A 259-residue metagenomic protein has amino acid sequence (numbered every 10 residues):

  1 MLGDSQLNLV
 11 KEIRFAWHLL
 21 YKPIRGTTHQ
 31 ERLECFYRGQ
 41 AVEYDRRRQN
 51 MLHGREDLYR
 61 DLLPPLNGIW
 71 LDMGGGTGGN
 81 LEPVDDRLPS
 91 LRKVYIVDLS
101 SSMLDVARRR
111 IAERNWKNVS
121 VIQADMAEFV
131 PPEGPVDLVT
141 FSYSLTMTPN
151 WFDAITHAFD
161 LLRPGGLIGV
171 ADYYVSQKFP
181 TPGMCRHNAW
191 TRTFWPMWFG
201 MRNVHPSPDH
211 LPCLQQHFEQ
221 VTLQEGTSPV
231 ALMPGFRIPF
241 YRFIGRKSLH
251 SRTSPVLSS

Functional and structural regions predicted by a protein language model:
G3-P65, G79-P83, V106, G183-M184 (+1 more regions): Conserved class I S-adenosyl-L-methionine
I24, A171-G235: C-terminal alpha-helical "lid/dimerization" subdomain adjacent to the S-adenosyl-L-methionine
I69, G165-L167: Short glycine-centered segments of the SAM/dcSAM-binding site in methyltransferase folds
L71-E128: Class I SAM-dependent methyltransferase SAM/SAH-binding core
A127-V139: A short acidic, Gly/Pro-enriched loop at the edge of an enzyme's catalytic core that lines a small-molecule cofactor
D137-N150: A short SAM/SAH-binding and catalytic strip from SAM-dependent methyltransferases
F152-P164: A short glycine-rich, Lys/Arg-flanked "PGG" loop and its adjoining helix->strand segment in the class I
H217-E219, E225-S259: Core SAM-dependent methyltransferase catalytic element
